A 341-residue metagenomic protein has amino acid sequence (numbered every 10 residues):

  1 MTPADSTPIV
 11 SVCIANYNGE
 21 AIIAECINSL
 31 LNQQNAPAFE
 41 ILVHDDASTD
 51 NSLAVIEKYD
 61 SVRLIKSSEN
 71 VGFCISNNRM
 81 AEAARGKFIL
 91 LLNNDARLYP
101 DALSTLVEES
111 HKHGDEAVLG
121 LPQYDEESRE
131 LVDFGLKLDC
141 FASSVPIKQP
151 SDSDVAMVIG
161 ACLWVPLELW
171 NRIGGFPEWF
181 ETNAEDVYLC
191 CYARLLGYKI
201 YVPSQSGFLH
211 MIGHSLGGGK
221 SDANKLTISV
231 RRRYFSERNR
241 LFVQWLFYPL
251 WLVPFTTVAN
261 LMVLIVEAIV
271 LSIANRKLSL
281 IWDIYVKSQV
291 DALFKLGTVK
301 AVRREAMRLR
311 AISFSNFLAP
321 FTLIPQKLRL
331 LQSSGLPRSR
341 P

Functional and structural regions predicted by a protein language model:
N28-A38: Short, acidic, metal-binding catalytic loop of nucleotide-sugar glycosyltransferases
S29, D45-A54, E69, A96-Y99: A conserved acidic beta->alpha catalytic loop
S67-A84, N94, T105: Glycine-rich, basic loop-to-helix element that forms the pyrophosphate-binding segment of sugar-nucleotide handling
I89: Short aromatic/hydrophobic "clamp" motif used to bind/position activated sugar donors
R97-D133: Conserved donor NDP-sugar-binding/catalytic core segment of glycosyltransferases
K137-V155: Short, flexible, basic/aromatic active-site loop/helix in glycosyltransferases
A156-G174, W179-S215: A short, conserved alpha-helix in the catalytic core of glycosyltransferases
W251-P341: Non-catalytic, C-terminal membrane-associated alpha-helical segments of glycosyltransferases
